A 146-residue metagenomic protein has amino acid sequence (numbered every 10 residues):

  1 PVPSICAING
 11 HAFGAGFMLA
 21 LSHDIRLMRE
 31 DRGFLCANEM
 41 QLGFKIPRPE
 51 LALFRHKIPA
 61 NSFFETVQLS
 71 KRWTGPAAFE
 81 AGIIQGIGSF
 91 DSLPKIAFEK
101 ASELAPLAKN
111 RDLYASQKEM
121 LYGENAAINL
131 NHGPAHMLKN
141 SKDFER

Functional and structural regions predicted by a protein language model:
P1-V2, A60: Glycine/charged-rich beta-loop-alpha catalytic/anionic-binding loops adjacent to active sites
P3, A20, A78, Q117: Terminal peptide-recognition signature
A7, F13-E65, K100: CoA-thioester-processing core
D24-I25, E65, L69-K71, G86 (+1 more regions): Well-ordered beta-strand positions
M28-R29, G33, F79-H132: C-terminal long alpha-helix characteristic of the crotonase
I58-N61, I128-N131, A135: Amphipathic alpha-helical blocks and their helix-capping loop/short-beta junctions
P59-F64, W73-E80: Short, structured loop/turn "capping" segments at alpha-beta junctions
M137-R146: Eukaryotic N-terminal low-complexity, Ser/Thr- and Lys/Arg-rich leader segments that predominantly function as
